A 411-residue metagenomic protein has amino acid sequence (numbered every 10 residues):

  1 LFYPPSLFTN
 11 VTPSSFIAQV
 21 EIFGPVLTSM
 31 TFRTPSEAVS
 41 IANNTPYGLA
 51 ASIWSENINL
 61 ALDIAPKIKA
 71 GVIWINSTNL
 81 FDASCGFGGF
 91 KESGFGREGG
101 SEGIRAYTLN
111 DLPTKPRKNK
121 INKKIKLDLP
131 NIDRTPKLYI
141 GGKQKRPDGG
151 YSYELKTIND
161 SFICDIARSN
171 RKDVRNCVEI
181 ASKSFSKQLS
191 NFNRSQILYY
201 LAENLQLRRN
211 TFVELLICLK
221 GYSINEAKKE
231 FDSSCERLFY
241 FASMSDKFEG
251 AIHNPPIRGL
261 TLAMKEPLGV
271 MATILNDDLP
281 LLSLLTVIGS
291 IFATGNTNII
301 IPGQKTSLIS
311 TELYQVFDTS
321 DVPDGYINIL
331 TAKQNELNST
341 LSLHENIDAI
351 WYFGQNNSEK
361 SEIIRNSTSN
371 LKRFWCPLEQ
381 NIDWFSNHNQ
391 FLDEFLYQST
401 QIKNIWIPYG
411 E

Functional and structural regions predicted by a protein language model:
L1-P46, I140-G141, P147, S152 (+2 more regions): NAD(P)-dependent aldehyde/semialdehyde dehydrogenase
L1-T9, P35-R117, T211, N335 (+2 more regions): C-terminal core of ALDH-fold dehydrogenases
P25, A38, D160, R194 (+4 more regions): Residue-level signal for inorganic ion chemistry
T28-R33, W54, A167, K187-Q188 (+1 more regions): A structural signal for short, well-ordered beta-strand elements
N59-L62, N159-K247: Glycine-rich loop-to-alpha-helix module at the N-terminal edge of alpha/beta enzyme cores
P66, R258, K265, V270-I274 (+1 more regions): Conserved NAD(P)+-binding/catalytic subdomain of aldehyde/semialdehyde dehydrogenases
Y107, L112-I163: Hydrophobic face of amphipathic alpha-helices that form TPR/SEL1-like repeat modules and related alpha-solenoid
G150-Y151, I158, S243, K247-P323: Conserved small-residue-rich beta-alpha loop and adjacent elements that most often cradle the phosphate/pyrophosphate
